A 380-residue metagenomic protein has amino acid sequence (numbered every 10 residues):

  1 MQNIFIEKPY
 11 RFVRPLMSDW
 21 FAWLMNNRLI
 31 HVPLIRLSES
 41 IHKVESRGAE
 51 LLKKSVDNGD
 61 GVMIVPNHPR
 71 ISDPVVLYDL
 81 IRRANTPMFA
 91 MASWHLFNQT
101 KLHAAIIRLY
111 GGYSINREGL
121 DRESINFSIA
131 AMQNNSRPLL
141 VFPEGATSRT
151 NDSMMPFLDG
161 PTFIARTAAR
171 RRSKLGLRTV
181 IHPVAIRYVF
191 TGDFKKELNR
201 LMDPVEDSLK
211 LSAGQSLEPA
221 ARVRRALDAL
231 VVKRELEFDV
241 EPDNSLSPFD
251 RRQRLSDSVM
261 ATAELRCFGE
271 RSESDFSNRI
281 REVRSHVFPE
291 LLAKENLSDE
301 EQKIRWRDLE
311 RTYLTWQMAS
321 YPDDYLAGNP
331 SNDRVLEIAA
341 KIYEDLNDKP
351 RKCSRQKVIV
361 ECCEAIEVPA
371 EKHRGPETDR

Functional and structural regions predicted by a protein language model:
M1-S72, L80-T86, W94, R122-E123 (+4 more regions): Membrane-interfacial terminal anchoring regions of lipid-handling membrane enzymes
L37-S38, L109-N116: Short, basic, glycine/proline-bearing loop/turn elements
S46-G48, Y113-E118: Short acidic-hydrophobic, aromatic-tinged amphipathic segments that line or gate anion-handling sites
P66-N67, R117, P143: Short glycine-centered, acidic/aromatic-flanked micro-motifs in structured strand/loop junctions that mark active-site
D73-R82, T100-I106: Hydrophobic alpha-helical segments in the ANL/AMP-binding
A90-F97, E118: A short, structured active-site edge motif that brings together acidic residues
L139-A146: ATP-grasp fold ATP-binding core
